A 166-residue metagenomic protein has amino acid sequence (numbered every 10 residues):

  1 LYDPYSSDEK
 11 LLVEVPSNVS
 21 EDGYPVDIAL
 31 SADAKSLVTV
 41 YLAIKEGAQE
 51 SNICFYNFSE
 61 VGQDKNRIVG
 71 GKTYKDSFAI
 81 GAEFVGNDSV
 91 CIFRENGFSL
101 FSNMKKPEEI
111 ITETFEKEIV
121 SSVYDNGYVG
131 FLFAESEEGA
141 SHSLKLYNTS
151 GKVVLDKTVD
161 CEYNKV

Functional and structural regions predicted by a protein language model:
L1, A34-G47, A82-R94, N126-E138 (+1 more regions): Short beta-strand elements that form the blades of beta-propeller/WD-repeat-like and other beta-sheet-rich scaffold
Y2-E60: A generic tandem-repeat structural signature
D3-S7, F58-V61, N103-K106, Y147-K152: Short loop/turn segments that connect beta-strands within beta-propeller blades
D8-V19, G62-T73, P107-E113, K152-T158: A short beta-strand motif characteristic of beta-propeller blades
V19-L30, Y74-F84, T114-G127, C161-V166: Repeated scaffold domains used in trafficking and secretory/extracellular systems, primarily beta-propellers
K45-Y56, E95-S102, E138-K145: Structural motif
D76-K106: Loop-centered beta-sheet repeat module
K105-V166: Eukaryotic tandem repeat interaction scaffolds
